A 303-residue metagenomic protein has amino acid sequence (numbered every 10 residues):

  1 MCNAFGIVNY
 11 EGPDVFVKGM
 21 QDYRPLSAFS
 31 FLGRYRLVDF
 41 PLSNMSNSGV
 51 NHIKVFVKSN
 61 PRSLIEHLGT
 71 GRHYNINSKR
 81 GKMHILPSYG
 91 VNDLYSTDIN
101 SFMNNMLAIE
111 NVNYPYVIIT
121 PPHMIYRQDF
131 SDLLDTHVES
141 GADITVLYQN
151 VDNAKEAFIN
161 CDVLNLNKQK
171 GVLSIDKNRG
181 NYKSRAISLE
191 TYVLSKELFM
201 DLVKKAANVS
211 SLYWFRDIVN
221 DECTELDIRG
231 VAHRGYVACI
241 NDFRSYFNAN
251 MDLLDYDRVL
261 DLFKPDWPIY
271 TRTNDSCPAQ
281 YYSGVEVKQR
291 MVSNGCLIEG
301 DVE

Functional and structural regions predicted by a protein language model:
M1-F5, Y10, A206-E303: Left-handed beta-helix
M1-L32, S43, S48-V50: N-terminal nucleotide-binding beta1-loop-alpha1 segment
R34-V55, H67: A short, N-terminal amphipathic alpha-helix
E66, H73-N113: Short phosphate-binding loop-to-helix
V117: Short aromatic/hydrophobic "clamp" motif used to bind/position activated sugar donors
T120-P121: Active-site acidic Asp-centered loop
R127-D201: Conserved core of the sugar-phosphate nucleotidyltransferase
